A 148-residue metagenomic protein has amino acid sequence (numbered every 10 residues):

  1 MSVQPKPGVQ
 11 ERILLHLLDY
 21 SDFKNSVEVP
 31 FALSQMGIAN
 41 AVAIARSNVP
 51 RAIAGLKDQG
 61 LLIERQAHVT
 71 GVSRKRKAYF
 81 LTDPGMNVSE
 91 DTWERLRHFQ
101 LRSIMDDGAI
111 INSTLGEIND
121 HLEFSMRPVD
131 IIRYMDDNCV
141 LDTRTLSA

Functional and structural regions predicted by a protein language model:
M1, R144-A148: Short intrinsically disordered terminal tails
M1-K24, G116, F124: Short alpha-helical segments that sit at the start of domains
K6-Q10, A67-E90: Short, cationic-aromatic polyanion-contact patches
D19-P30, A52: Short helix-capping/hinge SLiMs at alpha-helix to coil transitions
P30-A41, L146: A short alpha-helical element within helix-turn-helix/winged-helix DNA-binding domains across DNA-binding proteins
A43-D58: Short amphipathic alpha-helical interaction segments
K57-H68: A short, conserved structural fragment
N87-T145: Amphipathic alpha-helical dimerization/coiled-coil segments that flank or bridge DNA-binding/regulatory modules
